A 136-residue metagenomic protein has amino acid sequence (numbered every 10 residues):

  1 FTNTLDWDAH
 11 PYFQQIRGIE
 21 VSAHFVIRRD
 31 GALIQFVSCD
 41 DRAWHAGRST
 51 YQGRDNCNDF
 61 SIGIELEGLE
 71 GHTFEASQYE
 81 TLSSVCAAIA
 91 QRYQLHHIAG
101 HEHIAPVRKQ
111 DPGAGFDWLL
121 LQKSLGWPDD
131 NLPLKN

Functional and structural regions predicted by a protein language model:
F1-H96: Active-site-adjacent loop/helix surface patches within enzyme catalytic domains that shape the substrate-binding cleft
D55, L69-N136: Basic/polar, cationic surfaces and motifs that engage anionic cell-wall and phosphate/carboxylate ligands
